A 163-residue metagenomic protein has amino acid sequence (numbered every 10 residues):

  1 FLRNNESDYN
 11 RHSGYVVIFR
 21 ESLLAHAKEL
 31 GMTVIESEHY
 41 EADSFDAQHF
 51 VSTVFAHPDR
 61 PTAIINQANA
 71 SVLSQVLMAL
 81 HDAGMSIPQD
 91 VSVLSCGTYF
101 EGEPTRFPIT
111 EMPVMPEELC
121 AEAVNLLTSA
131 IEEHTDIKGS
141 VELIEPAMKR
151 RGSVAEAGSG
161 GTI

Functional and structural regions predicted by a protein language model:
F1-I163: Bacterial carbohydrate/catabolite-sensing allosteric modules
